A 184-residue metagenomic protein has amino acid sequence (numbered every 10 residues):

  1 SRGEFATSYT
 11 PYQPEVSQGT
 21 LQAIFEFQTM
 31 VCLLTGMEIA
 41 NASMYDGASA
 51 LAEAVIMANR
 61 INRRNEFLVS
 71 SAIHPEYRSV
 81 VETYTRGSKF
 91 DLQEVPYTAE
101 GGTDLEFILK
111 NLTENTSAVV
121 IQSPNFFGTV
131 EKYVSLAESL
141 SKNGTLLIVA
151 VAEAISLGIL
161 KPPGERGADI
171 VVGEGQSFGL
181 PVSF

Functional and structural regions predicted by a protein language model:
R2-A50: Conserved N-terminal alpha-helix of the aminotransferase class I/II PLP-enzyme fold
S49-F184: Conserved PLP-enzyme active-site core in the AAT-like
